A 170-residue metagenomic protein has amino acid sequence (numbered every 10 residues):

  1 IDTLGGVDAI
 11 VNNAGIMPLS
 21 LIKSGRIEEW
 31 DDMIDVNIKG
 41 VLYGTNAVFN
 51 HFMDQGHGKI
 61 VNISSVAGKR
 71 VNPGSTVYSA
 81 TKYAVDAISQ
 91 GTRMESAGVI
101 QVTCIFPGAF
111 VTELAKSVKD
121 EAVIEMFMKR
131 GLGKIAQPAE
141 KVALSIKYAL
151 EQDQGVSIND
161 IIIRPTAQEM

Functional and structural regions predicted by a protein language model:
I1-G6: Conserved amphipathic alpha-helix within the SDR
L21-I22, E29-I34: Substrate-binding pocket helix/loop in short-chain dehydrogenase/reductase
K23, R70-T76: Active-site loop immediately N-terminal to the catalytic Tyr-X3-Lys motif of short-chain dehydrogenase/reductase
T45, T81: Active-site helix of classical SDR
S65: Residue(s) in the substrate-gating loop at a strand-loop-helix junction that position the organic substrate next
R70, G91-I100: Active-site-adjacent segment of SDR/Rossmann-fold oxidoreductases
C104-I105, I124-E169: C-terminal helical subdomain
